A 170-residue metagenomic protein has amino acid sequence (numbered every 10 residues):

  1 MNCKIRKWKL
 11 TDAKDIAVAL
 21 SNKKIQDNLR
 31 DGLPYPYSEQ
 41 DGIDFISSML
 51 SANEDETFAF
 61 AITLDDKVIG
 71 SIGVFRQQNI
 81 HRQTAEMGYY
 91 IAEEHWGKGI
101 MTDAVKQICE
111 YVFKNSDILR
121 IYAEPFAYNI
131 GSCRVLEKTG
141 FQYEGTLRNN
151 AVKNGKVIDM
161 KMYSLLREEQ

Functional and structural regions predicted by a protein language model:
M1-K14, V18-K24, A59-Q170: Acyl-donor (CoA/ACP) binding surface of acyl/acetyltransferases
L20, L29, L50-N53: Hydrophobic residues in alpha-helical segments
Q26-S47: Conserved GNAT-fold acetyl-CoA-binding loop/helix
I46-S48, N149-N150: A generic local structural motif
S47-A61: A short helix-loop-beta-strand connector motif used in the catalytic cores of GNAT acetyltransferases and, in some
